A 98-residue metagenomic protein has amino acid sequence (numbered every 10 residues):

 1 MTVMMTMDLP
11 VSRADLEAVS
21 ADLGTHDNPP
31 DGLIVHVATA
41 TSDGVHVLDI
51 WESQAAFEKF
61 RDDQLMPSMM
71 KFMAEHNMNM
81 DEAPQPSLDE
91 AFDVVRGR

Functional and structural regions predicted by a protein language model:
M1-P67, A74-R98: Short S/T/G/P-rich N-terminal loop/turn motif that feeds into the first structured element of a domain
